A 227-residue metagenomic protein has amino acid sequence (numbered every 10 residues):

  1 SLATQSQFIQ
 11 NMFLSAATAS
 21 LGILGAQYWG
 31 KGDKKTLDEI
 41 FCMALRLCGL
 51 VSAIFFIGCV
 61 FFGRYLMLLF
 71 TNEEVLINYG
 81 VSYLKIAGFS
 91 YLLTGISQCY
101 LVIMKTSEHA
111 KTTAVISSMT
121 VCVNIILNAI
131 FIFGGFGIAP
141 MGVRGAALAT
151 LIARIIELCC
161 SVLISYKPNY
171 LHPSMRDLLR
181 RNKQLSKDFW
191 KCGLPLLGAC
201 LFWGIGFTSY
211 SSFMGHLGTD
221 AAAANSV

Functional and structural regions predicted by a protein language model:
S1, M67-E74, I130-M141, L201-V227: Helix-terminus/linker motif at the lipid-water interface of multi-pass membrane proteins
S1-I57, T94-T113, S211, A224-V227: Small-residue-rich hydrophobic transmembrane alpha-helices
I9-M12, N124-N128, L158-V162: Hydrophobic transmembrane alpha-helices of multi-pass small-molecule transporters
M12, S52, F56, A87-Y91 (+5 more regions): Residue-level hotspots within the lipid-embedded alpha helices of multi-pass solute transporters
S20, Q184-F213: Core transmembrane alpha-helical segments of multi-pass membrane transporters/permeases
L21, F62-G63, Y100, L127-N128 (+3 more regions): Hydrophobic/aromatic residues in alpha-helical transmembrane segments
G25-S90, I138-L194: Short alpha-helical transmembrane segments in multi-pass integral membrane proteins
C48, I103-I130, R144-L151: Alpha-helical transmembrane segments of multi-pass membrane transporters/permeases
